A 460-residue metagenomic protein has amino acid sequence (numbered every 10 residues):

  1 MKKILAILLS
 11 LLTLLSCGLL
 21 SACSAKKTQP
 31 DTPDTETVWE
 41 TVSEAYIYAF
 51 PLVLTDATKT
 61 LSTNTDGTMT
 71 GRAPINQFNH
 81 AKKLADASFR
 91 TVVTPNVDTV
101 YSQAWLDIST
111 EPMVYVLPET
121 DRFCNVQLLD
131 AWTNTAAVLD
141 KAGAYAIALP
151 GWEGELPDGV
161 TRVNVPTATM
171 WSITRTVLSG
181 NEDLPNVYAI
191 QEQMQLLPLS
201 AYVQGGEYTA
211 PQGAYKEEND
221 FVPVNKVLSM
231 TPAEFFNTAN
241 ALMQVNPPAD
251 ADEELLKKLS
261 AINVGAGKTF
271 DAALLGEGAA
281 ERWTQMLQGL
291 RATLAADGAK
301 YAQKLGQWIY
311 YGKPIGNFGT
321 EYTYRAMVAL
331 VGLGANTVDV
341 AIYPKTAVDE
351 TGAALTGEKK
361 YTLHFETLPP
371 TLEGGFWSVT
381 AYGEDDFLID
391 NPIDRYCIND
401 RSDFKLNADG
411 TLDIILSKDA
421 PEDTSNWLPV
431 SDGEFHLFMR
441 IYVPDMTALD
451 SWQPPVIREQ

Functional and structural regions predicted by a protein language model:
M1-I4: Positively charged n-region of N-terminal signal peptides that target proteins for export
L8: Conserved, function-critical positions that sit in or immediately flank catalytic and ligand-binding motifs
L19-A22: C-terminal motif of bacterial Sec signal peptides marking the signal peptidase cleavage site
S24-K26: Bacterial signal peptide processing site
Q29-Q460: A compositional/structural signature for long, glycine/proline-rich flexible linkers and loops on extracytoplasmic
